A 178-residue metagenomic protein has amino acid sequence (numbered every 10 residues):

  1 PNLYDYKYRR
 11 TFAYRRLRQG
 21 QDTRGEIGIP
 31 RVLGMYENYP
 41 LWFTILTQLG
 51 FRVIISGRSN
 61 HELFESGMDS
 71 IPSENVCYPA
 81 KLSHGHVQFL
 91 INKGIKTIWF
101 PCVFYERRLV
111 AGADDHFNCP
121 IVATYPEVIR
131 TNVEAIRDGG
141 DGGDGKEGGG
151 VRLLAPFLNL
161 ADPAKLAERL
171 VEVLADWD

Functional and structural regions predicted by a protein language model:
P1-D178: An N-terminal assembly and electron-transfer interface module characteristic of large anaerobic redox and radical
